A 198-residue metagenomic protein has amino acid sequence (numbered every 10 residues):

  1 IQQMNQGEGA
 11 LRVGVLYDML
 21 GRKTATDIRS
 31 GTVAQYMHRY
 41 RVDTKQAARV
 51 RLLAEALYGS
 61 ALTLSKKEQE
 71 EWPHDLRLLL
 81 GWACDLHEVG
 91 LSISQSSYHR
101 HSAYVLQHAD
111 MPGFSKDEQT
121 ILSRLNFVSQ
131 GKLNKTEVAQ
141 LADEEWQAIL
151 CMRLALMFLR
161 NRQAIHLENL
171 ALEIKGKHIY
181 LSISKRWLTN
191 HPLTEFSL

Functional and structural regions predicted by a protein language model:
I1-T26: Hydrophobic/aromatic-enriched cytosolic interaction surfaces used to assemble or bind macromolecules
Q6-G9, A83, Q119, S182-S184: Generic beta-strand/beta-sheet core signal
E8-L11, D75, I174-G176: Short Gly/Ser/Thr- and Asp/Glu-enriched loop/turn motifs at secondary-structure junctions
Y17, E137-V138, H191-T194: Short conserved micro-motifs at the rims of enzyme active sites and ligand-binding pockets
G21-R39: Long, charged amphipathic helices and adjacent flexible linkers at domain junctions
V33-Y40, L86-E88, I183-R186: Glycine- and acidic
Y36-M37, Q46, L52-L172: Divalent metal-dependent catalytic cores for phosphoryl transfer on phosphate-bearing substrates
R162-L198: Low-complexity, glycine/alanine/valine/leucine- and proline-rich hydrophobic stretches
